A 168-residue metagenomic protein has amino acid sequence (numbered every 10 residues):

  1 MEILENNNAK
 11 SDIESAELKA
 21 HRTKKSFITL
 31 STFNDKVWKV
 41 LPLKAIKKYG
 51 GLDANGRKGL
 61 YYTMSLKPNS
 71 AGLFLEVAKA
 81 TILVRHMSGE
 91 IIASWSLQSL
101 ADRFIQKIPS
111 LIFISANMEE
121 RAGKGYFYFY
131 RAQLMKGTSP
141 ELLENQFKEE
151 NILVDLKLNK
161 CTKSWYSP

Functional and structural regions predicted by a protein language model:
M1-E14, A20-P168: Nucleic-acid endonuclease domains
